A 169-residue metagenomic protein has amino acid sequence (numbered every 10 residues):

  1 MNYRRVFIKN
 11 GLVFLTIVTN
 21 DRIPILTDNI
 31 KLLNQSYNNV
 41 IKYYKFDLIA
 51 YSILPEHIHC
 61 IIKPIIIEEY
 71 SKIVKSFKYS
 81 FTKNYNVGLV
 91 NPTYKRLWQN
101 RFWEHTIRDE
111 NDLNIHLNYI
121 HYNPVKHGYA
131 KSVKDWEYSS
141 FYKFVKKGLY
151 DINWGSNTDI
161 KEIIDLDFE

Functional and structural regions predicted by a protein language model:
M1-E169: Short catalytic/metal-binding and nucleic-acid-binding patches
